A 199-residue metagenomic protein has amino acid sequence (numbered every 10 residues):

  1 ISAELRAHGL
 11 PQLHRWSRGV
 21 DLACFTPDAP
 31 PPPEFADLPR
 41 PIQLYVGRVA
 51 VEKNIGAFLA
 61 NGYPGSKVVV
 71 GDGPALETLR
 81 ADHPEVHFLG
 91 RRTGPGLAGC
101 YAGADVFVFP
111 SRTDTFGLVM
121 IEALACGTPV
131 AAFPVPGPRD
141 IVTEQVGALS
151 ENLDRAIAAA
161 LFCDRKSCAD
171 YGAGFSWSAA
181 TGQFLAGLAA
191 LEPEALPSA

Functional and structural regions predicted by a protein language model:
I1-P30: Donor nucleotide-sugar binding/catalytic pocket of nucleotide-sugar-dependent glycosyltransferases
R15, T78-L79, A132-S150: Short acidic/histidine- and often glycine-rich active-site loop of Leloir-type glycosyltransferases that engages
P30-P33, F162-S198: A charged, aromatic-enriched C-terminal amphipathic alpha-helix characteristic of glycosyltransferases across folds
E34-P64, V68: Conserved donor-binding/catalytic core segment of Leloir-type glycosyltransferases
E77-G96: Nucleotide-activated donor-binding/catalytic signature segment of Leloir-type glycosyltransferases, i.e., the conserved
G99-A104, F184: Short alpha-helical donor nucleotide-sugar binding micro-motif in glycosyltransferases
R112: Aromatic "clamp/platform" in nucleotide-sugar-dependent glycosyltransferases that forms part of the donor/acceptor
M120, A125, P129-A132: Short hydrophobic beta-strand element within catalytic cores of glycosyltransferases and related nucleotide-activated
